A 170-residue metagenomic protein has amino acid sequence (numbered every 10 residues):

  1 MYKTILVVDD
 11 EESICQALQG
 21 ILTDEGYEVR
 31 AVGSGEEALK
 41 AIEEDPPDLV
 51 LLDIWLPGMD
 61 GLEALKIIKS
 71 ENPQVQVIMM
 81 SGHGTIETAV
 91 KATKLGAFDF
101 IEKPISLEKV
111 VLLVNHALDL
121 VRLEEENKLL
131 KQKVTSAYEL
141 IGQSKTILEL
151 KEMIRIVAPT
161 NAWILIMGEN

Functional and structural regions predicted by a protein language model:
E12-R30: Two-component/phosphorelay signaling modules centered on CheY-like receiver
C15, I54-D60, S81, T85: The feature encodes the CheY-like receiver
G33-E37, D60-E63: Acidic catalytic/metal-coordinating carboxylates
K40, L62-Q74, K91: Short amphipathic alpha-helix used as the core "switch/output" element in two-component signaling
D45-L51, L56, I78: Active-site beta3 strand of CheY-like receiver
T85-E87, I101-V114: C-terminal output helix
K131-N170: AAA+ ATPase active-site-proximal loops
